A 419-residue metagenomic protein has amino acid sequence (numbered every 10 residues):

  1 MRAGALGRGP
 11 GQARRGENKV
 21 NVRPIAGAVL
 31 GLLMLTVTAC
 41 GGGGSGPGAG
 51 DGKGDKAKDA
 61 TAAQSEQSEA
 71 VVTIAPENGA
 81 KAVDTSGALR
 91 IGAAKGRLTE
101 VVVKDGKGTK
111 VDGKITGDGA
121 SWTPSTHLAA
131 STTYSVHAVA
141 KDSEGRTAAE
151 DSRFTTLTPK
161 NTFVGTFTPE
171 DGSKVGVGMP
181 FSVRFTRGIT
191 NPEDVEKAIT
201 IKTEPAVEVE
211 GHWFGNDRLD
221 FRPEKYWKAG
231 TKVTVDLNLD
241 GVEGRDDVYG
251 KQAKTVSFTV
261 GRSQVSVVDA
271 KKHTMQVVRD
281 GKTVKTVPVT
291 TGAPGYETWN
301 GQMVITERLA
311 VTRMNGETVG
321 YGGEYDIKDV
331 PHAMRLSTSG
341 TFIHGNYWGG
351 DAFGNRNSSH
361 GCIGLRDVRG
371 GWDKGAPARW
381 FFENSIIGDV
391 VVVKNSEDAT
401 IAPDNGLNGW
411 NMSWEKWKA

Functional and structural regions predicted by a protein language model:
R2-L6, G11-R262, V289: Acidic, low-complexity Ser/Thr/Gly/Pro-rich repeat segments typical of extracellular/periplasmic and surface-exposed
T73, R90-G92, S135, S182-R184 (+6 more regions): Soluble periplasmic/extracytoplasmic beta-strand elements of cell-envelope proteins
R90, S135-H137, D151, S182 (+8 more regions): Extracytoplasmic/secreted envelope proteins and their assembly/folding machinery, especially bacterial periplasmic
E100, H137, A198, T274 (+2 more regions): Conserved beta-strand and immediately adjacent loop positions that scaffold enzyme active sites
T168, Q264-K272, N411-A419: Short peripheral tails and domain-boundary helices/loops at the edges of structured domains
V177, G316-A419: Exported/periplasmic cell-wall-interacting domains
D247-D351: Gly/Pro-biased beta-strand-loop elements
